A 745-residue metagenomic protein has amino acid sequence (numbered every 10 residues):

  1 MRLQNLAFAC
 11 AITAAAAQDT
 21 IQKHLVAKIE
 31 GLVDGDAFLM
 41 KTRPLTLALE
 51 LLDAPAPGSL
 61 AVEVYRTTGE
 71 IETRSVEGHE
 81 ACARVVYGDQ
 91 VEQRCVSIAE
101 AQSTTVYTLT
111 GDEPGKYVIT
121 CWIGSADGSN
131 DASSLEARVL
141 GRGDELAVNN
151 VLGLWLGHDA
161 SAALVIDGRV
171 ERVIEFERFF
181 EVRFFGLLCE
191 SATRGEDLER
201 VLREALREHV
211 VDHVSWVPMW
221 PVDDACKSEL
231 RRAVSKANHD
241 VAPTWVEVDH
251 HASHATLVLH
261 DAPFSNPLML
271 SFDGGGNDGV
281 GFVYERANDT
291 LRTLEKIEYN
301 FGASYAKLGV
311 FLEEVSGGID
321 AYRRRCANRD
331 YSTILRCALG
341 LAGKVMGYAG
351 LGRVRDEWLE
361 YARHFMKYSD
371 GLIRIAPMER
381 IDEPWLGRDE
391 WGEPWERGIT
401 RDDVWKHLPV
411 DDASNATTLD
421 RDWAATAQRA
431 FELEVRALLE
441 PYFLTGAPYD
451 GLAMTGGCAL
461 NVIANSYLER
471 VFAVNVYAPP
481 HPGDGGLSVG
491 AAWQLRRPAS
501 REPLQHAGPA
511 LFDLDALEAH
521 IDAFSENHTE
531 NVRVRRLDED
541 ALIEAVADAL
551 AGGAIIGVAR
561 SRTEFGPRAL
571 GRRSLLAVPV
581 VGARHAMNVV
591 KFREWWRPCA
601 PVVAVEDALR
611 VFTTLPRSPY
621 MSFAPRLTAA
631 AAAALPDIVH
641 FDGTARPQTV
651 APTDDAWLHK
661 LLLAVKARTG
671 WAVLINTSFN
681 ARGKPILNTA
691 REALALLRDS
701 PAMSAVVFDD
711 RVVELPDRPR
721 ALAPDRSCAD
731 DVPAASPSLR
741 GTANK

Functional and structural regions predicted by a protein language model:
R2-A16: Cleavable N-terminal signal peptides of Sec/SRP-targeted secreted and luminal proteins
D19-L45, E50-L52: Short, compositionally biased P/S/T/A/G/V-rich stretches that sit at domain boundaries
G35, P44-G143: Long, low-complexity serine/threonine/glycine- and acidic-rich segments characteristic of extracellular
W155-F184, C189-S191, R207, K227 (+9 more regions): Flexible beta->alpha loop and helix N-cap segments adjacent to enzyme active/binding sites
L187-L206, E434-L439: Short, well-ordered amphipathic alpha-helical segments that serve as non-catalytic structural scaffolds within diverse
M219-V222, C226, G451-Y467: Glycine-rich phosphate-binding loops at beta-strand->alpha-helix junctions
E360-R429: Active-site cores of enzymes that catalyze phosphoryl transfer or operate on phosphate-rich substrates
A425-D450: Phosphate/ATP-binding catalytic cores across multiple sugar-kinase/actin-like superfamilies, primarily ASKHA
